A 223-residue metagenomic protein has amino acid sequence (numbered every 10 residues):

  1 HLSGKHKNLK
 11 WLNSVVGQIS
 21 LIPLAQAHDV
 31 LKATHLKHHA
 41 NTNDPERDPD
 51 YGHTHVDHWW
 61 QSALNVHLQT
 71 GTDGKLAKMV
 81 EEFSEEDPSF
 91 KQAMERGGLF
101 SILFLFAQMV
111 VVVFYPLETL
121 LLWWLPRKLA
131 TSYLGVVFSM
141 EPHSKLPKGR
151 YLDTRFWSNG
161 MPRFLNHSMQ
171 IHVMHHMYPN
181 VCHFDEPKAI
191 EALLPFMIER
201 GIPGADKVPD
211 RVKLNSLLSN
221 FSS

Functional and structural regions predicted by a protein language model:
H1, A27, L125-G149: Transmembrane alpha-helical segments that form the membrane-embedded catalytic/substrate-channel core of multi-pass
H1-V15: Aspartate-rich (DDxxD/NDxxD/DxxxD) Mg2+/diphosphate-binding motifs and their adjoining helix-loop segments
L2, T42, Q170, M174 (+1 more regions): Short active-site segment of divalent metal-dependent hydrolases/proteases that encodes the spacing between
H6-K7, F156-S158: Helix-boundary and loop/linker segments of multi-pass membrane transporters
W11-S14, Q18-L125, H183-S223: Non-catalytic, topology-defining segments of multipass membrane proteins
I19-D29, S158-M169: Membrane-embedded alpha-helical segments that form the functional core of polytopic membrane enzymes, especially those
P116, S132-L134, F164-N166, H172: Short hydrophobic "helix-edge" motifs at membrane interfaces and signal-peptide entry regions
K148-F156: Short, surface-exposed loop/helix-turn segments at secondary-structure junctions that function as lids/hinges flanking
